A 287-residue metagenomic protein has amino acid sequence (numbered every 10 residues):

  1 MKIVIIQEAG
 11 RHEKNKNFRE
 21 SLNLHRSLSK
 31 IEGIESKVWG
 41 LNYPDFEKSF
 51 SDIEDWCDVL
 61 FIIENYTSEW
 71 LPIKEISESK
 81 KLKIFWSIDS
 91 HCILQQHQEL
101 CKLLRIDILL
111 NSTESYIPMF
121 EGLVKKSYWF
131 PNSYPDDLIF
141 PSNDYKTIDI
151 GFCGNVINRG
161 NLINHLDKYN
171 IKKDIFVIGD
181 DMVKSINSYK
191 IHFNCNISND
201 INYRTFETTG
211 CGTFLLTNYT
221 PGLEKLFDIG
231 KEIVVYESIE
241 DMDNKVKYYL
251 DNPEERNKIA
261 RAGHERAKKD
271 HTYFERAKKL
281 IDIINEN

Functional and structural regions predicted by a protein language model:
M1-C57, I62-G230, V234-V235, F274: Nucleotide-sugar donor-binding catalytic core of glycosyltransferases
I233-I239, Y248-P253: Conserved acidic donor-binding segment of nucleotide-sugar-dependent glycosyltransferases
K245: Short amphipathic alpha-helices within nucleic acid-binding modules
D251-I284: A charged, aromatic-enriched C-terminal amphipathic alpha-helix characteristic of glycosyltransferases across folds
